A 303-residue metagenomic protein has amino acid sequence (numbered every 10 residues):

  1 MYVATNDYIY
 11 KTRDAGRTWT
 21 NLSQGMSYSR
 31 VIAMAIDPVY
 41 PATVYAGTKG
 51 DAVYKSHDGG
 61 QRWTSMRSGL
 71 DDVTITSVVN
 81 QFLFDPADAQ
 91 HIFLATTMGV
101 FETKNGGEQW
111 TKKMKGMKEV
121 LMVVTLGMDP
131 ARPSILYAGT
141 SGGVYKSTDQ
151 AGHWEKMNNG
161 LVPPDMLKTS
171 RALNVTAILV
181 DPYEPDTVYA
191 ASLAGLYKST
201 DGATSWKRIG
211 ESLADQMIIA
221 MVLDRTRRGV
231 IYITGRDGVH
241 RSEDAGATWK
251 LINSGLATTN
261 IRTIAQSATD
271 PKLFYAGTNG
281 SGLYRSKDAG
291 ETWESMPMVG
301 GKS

Functional and structural regions predicted by a protein language model:
M1-S303: Extracellular glycan-interacting surfaces
